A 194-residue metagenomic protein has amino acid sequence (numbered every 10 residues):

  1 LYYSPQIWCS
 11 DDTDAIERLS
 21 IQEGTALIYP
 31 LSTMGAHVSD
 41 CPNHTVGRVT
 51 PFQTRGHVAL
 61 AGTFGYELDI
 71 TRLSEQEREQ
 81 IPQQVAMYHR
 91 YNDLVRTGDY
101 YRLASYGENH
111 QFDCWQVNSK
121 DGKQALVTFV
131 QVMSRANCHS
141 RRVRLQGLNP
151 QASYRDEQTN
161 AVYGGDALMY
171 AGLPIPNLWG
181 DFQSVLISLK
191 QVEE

Functional and structural regions predicted by a protein language model:
L1-T71: Glycan-recognition surfaces
G56-A104: Catalytic cores of secreted or luminal carbohydrate-active enzymes
A59, V127, D156: Conserved, mostly hydrophobic/aromatic
E67, R135-N137, G164: Residue-level signal for secondary-structure boundary sites
G107-N149: Carbohydrate-binding surface patches
H139-R141, A152-R155, V185: Short beta-strand/loop motifs in extracellular/secreted proteins, especially within beta-sandwich accessory domains
Q146-A161: Solvent-exposed beta-hairpin/edge-strand motifs
G165-E194: C-terminal beta-strand-rich structural cap/linker in extracellular carbohydrate-active enzymes
